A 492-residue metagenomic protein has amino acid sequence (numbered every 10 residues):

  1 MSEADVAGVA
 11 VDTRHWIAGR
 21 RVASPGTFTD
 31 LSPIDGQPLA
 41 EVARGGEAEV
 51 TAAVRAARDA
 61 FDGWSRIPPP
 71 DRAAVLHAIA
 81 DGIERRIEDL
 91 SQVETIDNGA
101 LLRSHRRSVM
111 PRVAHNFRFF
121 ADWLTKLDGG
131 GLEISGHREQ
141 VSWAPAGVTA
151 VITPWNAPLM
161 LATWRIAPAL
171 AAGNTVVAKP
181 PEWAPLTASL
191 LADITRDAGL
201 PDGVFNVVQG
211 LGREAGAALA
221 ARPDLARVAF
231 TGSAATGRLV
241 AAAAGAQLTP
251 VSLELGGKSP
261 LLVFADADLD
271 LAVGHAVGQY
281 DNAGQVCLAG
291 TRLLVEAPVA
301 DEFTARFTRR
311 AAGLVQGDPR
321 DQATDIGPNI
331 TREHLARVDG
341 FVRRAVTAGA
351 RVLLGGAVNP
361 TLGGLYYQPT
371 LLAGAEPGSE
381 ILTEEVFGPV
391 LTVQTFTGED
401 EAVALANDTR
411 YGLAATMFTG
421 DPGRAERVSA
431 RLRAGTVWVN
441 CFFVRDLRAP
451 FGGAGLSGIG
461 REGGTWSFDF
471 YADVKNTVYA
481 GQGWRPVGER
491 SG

Functional and structural regions predicted by a protein language model:
M1-D35: Hydrophobic face of amphipathic alpha-helices that form TPR/SEL1-like repeat modules and related alpha-solenoid
P33-N98, P298: N-terminal alpha-helical segment of soluble enzymes
D35-E41, L225, L262, V315 (+4 more regions): Conserved C-terminal structural/oligomerization subdomain of aldehyde/semialdehyde dehydrogenase
G36, R72, E94, F117 (+9 more regions): Residue-level signal for inorganic ion chemistry
P38-G45, D59-R66, V151, L261-V263 (+5 more regions): Short, well-ordered beta-strand elements within core beta-sheets of diverse protein domains
R55, A74-E88, L102-L127: Long amphipathic alpha-helix in the N-terminal Rossmann-like dinucleotide-binding domain of NAD(P)-dependent
D128-L271, F396: Rossmann-like NAD(P) dinucleotide-binding subdomain of oxidoreductase/dehydrogenase enzymes
A235-E376, V439, P486-V487: ALDH superfamily catalytic-core signature
